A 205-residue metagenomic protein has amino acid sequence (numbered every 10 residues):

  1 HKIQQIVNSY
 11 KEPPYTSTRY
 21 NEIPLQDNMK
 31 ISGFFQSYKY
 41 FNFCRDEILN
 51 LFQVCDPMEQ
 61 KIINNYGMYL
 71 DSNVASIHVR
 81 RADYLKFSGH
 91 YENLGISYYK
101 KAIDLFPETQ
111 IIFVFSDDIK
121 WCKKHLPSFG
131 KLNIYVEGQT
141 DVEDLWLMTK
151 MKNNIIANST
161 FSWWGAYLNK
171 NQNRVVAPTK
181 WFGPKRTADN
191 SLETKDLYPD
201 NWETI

Functional and structural regions predicted by a protein language model:
H1, A177, W202-I205: Non-catalytic N-terminal targeting/anchoring module and adjacent flexible stem/linker that precedes the structured
H1-T109: Secretory-pathway luminal glycosyltransferase catalytic domains
S9, Q26, P184-I205: Leloir-type glycosyltransferase catalytic cores
T16-S17, D27, Q110, G130 (+2 more regions): A generic alpha-helix propensity feature with a strong bias for hydrophobic helices
I103-R186, S191: Donor-binding and catalytic core of enzymes assembling or modifying cell-surface/extracellular glycoconjugates
